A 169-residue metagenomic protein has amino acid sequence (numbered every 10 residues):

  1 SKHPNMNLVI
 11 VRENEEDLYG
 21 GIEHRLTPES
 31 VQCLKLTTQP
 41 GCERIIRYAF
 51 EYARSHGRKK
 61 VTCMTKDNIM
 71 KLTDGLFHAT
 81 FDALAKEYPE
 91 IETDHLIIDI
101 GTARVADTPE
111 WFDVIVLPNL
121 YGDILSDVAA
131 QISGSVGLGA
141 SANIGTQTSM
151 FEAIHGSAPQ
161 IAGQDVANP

Functional and structural regions predicted by a protein language model:
S1-K35, L120: N-terminal glycine-rich phosphate/adenylate-binding segment common to multiple enzyme folds
K2, N7, E16, E29 (+4 more regions): Non-catalytic beta/alpha edge segments that cap or flank active sites
M6-I10, D17, K59-T62, I91-D94 (+5 more regions): Structural motif
G20-H24, L72-F77, V105-T108, D127-A129: Short acidic, glycine/serine/threonine-rich loops at helix termini
R25-E29, F77-L84, Q131-A142: A glycine- and small-aliphatic-rich helix-loop capping segment at beta-alpha/alpha-beta transitions that lines
P28-D99, W111: Glycine-rich phosphate/diphosphate-binding loop of Rossmann-like nucleotide-binding domains
T102-P169: Glycine-rich phosphate/nucleotide-binding loop
